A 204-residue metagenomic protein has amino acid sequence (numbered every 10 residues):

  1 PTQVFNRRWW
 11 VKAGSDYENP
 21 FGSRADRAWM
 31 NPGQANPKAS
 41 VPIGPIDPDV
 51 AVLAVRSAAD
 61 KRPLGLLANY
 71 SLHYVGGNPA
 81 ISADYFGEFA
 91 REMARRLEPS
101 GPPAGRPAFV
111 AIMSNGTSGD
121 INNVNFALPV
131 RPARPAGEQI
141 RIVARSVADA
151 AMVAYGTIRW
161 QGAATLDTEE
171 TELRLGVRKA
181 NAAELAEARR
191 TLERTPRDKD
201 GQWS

Functional and structural regions predicted by a protein language model:
P1-S204: Non-catalytic substrate/cofactor recognition surfaces at enzyme active-site rims
